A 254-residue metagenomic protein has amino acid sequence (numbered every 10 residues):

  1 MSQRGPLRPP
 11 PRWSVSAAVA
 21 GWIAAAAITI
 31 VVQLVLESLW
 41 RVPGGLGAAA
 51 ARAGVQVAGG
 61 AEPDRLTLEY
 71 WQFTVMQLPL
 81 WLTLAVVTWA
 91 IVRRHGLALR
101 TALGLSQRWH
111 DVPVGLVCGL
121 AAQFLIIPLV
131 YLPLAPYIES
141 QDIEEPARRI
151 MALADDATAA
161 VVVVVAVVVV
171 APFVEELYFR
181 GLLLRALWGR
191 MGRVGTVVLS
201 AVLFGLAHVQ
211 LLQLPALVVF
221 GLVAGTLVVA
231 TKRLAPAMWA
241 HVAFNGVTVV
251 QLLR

Functional and structural regions predicted by a protein language model:
M1-L105, W109-H110, V249-R254: N-terminal, membrane-interfacial amphipathic/helix-forming hydrophobic leader that caps and precedes the first
S2-Q3, L116, A243: Hydrophobic "lid"/C-terminal helical patch of Rossmann-like NAD(P)-dependent dehydrogenase/epimerase domains
R8, R12-S16, A20, P63 (+10 more regions): Structural motif marking the loop-to-transmembrane transition
A18-I30, Q77-A85, V112-F124, P128 (+7 more regions): Alpha-helical transmembrane spans of integral membrane proteins, capturing the lipid-embedded, hydrophobic core of TM
L36-A48, I91, H95-R100, P133-D142 (+6 more regions): Membrane-interfacial segments
A49-L66, Y70, G96-A171, G189: Juxtamembrane helix-loop-helix connectors linking adjacent transmembrane helices in multi-pass membrane enzymes
F124-P128, Q141-R254: Transmembrane helix-loop-helix hairpins at the membrane interface of multi-pass integral membrane proteins
